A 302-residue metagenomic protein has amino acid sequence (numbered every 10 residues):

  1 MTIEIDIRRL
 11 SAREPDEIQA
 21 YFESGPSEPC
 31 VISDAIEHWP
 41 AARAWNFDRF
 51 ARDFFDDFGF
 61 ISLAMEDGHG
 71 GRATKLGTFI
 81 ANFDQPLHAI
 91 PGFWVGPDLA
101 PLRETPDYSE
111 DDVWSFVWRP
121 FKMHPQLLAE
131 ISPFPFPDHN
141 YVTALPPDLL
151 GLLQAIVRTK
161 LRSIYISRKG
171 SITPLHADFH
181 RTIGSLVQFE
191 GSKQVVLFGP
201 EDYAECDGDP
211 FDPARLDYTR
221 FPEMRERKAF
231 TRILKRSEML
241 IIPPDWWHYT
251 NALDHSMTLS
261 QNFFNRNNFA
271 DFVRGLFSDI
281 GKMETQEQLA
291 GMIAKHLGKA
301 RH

Functional and structural regions predicted by a protein language model:
M1-M239, Y249-H302: N-terminal accessory scaffold of Fe(II)-dependent oxygenases
